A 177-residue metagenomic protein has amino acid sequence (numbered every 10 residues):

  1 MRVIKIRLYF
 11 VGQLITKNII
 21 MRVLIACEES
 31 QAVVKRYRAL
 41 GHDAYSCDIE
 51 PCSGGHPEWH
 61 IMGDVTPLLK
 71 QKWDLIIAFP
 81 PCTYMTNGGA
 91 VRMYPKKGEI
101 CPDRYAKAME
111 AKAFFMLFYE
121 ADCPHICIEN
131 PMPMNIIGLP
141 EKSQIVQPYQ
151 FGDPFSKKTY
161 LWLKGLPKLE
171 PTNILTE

Functional and structural regions predicted by a protein language model:
R2-I4: Extreme N-terminal basic, low-complexity initiation segments that serve as generic localization/processing leaders
R7-E177: Conserved active-site and SAM-binding loop architecture of S-adenosyl-L-methionine-dependent nucleic-acid
